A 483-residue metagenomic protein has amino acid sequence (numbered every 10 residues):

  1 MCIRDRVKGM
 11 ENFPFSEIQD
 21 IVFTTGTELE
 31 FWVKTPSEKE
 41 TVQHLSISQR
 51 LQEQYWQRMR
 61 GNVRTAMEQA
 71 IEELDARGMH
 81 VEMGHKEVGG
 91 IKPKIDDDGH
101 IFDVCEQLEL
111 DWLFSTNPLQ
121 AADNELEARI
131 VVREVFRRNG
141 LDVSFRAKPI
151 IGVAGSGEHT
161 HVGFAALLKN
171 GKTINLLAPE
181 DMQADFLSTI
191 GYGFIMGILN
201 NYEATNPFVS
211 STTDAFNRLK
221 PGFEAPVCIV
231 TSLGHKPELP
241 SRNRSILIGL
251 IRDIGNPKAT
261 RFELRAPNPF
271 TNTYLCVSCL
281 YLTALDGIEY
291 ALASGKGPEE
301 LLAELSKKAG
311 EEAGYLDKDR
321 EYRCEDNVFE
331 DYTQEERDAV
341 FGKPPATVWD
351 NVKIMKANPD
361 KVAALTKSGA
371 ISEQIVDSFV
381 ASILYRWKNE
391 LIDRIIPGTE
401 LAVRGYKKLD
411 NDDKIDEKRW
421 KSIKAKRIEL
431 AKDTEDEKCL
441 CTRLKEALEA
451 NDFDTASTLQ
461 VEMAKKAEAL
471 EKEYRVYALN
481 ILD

Functional and structural regions predicted by a protein language model:
R4-E158, G163-D483: Glycine-rich, acidic/polar active-site loops that bind/position phosphate-bearing ligands
